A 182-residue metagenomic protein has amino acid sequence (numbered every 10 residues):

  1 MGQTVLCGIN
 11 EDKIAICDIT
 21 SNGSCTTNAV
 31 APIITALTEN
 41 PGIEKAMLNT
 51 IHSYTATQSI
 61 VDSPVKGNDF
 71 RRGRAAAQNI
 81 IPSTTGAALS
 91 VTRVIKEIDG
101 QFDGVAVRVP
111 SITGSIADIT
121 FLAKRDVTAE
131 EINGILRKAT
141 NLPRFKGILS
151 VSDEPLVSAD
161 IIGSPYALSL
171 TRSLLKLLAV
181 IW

Functional and structural regions predicted by a protein language model:
M1, N28-A29, I119, I132: Intrinsic structural disorder
M1-I19, S169-L170: Rossmann-fold NAD(P)-binding glycine/threonine-rich loop
Q3-L6, P32, Q58-P64: Short acidic, glycine/serine/threonine-rich loops at helix termini
C7, C17, C25, A167 (+1 more regions): Generic recognition of cysteine residues
G8-N10, N22-S24, T50-H52, R172-S173: Fold-independent oxyanion-binding glycine-rich loops and adjacent beta-strand/coil segments at enzyme active sites
I16-C25, A75-N79: Flexible, glycine/proline-enriched loop segments at strand-loop-helix junctions that form or flank small-ligand binding
S24-P41: Alpha-helical support elements that line or immediately flank enzyme active sites and cofactor-binding pockets
G42-K45, T50-W182: C-terminal substrate-binding/catalytic lobe of Rossmann-fold NAD(P)-dependent oxidoreductases
